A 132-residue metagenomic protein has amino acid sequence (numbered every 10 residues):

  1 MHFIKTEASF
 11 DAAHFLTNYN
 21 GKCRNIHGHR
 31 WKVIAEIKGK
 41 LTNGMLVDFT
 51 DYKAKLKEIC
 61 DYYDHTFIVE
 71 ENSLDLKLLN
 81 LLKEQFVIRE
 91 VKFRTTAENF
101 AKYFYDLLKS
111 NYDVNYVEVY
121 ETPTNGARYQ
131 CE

Functional and structural regions predicted by a protein language model:
M1-E132: Charge-rich, low-complexity N-terminal segments
